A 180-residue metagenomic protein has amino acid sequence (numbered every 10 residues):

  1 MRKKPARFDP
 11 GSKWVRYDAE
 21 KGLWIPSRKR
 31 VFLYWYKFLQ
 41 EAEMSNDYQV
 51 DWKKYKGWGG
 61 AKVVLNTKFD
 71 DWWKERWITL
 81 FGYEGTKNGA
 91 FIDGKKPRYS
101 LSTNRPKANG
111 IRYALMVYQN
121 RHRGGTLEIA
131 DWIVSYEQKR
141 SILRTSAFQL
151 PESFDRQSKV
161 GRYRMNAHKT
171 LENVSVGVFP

Functional and structural regions predicted by a protein language model:
M1-G110: Low-complexity, PEST-like segments
K96-P180: K/R-rich mixed-charge low-complexity regions
